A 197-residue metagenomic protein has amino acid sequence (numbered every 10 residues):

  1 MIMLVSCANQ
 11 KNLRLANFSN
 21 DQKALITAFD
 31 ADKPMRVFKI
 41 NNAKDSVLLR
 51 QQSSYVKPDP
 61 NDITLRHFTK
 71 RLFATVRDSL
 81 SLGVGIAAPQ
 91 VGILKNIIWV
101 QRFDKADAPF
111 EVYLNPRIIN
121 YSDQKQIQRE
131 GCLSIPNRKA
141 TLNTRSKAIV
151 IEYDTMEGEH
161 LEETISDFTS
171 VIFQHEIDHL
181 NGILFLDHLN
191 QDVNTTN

Functional and structural regions predicted by a protein language model:
M1-V5: Sec-dependent bacterial lipoprotein signal peptides
C7-N197: Positively charged
